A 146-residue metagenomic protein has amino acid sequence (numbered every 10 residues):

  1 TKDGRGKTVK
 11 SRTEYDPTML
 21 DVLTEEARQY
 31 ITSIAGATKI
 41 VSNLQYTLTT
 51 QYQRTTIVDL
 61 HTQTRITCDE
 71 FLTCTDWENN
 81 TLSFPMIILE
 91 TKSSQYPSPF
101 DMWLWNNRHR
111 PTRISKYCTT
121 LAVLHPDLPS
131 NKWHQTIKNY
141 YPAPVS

Functional and structural regions predicted by a protein language model:
T1-S146: Phosphate-end processing signature that detects enzymes handling 5′-triphosphorylated RNA and polyphosphate
